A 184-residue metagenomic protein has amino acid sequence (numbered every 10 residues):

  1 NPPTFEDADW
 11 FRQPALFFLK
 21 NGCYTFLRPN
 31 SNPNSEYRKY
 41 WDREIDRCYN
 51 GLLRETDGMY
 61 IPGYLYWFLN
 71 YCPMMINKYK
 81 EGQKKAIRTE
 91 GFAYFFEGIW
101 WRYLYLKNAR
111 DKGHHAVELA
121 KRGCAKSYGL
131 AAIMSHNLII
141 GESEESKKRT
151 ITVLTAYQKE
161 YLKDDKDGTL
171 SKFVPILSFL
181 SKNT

Functional and structural regions predicted by a protein language model:
N1-T184: Phosphate/NTP-binding elements of NTP-utilizing enzymes
